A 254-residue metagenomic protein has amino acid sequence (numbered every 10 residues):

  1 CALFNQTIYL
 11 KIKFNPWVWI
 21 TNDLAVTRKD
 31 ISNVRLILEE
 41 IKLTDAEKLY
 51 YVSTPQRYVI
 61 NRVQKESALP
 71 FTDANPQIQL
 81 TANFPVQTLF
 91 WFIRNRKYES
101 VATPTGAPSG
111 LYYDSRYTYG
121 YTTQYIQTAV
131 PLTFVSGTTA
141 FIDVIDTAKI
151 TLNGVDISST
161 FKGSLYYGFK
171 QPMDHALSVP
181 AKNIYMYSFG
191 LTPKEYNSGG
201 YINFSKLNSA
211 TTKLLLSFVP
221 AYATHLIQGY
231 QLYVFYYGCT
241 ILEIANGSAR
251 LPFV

Functional and structural regions predicted by a protein language model:
C1-V254: Flexible assembly/topogenesis modules
